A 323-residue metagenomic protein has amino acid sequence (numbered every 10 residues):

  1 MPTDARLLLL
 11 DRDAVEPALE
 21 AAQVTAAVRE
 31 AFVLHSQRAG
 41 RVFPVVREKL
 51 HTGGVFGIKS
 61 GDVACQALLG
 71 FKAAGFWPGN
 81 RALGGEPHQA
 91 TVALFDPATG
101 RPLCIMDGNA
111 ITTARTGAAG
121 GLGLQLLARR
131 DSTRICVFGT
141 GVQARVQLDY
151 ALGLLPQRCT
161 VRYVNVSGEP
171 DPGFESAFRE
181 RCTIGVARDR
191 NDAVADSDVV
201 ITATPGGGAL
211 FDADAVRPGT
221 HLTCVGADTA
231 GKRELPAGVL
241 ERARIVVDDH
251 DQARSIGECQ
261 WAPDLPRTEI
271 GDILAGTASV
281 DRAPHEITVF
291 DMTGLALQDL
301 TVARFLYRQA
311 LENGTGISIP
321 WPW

Functional and structural regions predicted by a protein language model:
M1-T113, G121, A128-D131, L297-L300 (+2 more regions): N-terminal ligand-binding/catalytic initiation module
P2, R12, R233-W323: Adenosine-phosphate binding glycine-rich loop
L127-R134, Q157, R217-P218: Short helix-loop-beta connector
I135-C136, T288: Conserved beta-strand elements of the Class I
T140-G141: Glycine-rich Rossmann-fold phosphate-binding loop(s) that bind the pyrophosphate of adenine dinucleotide cofactors
A144-R145: N-terminal Rossmann-fold NAD(P) dinucleotide-binding loop
G153-F178: NAD(P)-binding Rossmann-fold cofactor-contacting core
R181-W261: Rossmann-like adenosine-cofactor binding region
